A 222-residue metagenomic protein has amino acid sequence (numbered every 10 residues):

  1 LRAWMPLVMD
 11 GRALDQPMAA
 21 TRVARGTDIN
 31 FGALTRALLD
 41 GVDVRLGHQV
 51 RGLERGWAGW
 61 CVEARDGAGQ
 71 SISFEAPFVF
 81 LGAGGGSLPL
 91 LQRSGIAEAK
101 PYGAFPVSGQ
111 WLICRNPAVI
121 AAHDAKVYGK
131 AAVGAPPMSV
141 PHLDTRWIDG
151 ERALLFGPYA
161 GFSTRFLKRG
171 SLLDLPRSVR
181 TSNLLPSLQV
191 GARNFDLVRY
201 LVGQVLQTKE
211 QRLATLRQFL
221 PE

Functional and structural regions predicted by a protein language model:
L1-R45, G52-A58, L175-P186: Flavin (FAD/FMN) cofactor-binding and adjacent substrate-gating region of FAD-dependent oxidoreductase domains
G26-D28, Q49-R51, V79, G84-S87: Short acidic/polar capping segments at secondary-structure boundaries
V44-L46, L155-F156: A structural signal for short, well-ordered beta-strand segments and their strand-loop junctions that often border
L46-Q49, E222: Long, charged, glycine-rich C-terminal linkers/tails
H48-R51, W57-W60, F105, C114: Rossmann-like dinucleotide-binding domain that binds NAD(P)(H)
E54-F74: Conserved beta-strand-loop-beta-strand element in the redox core of flavoprotein oxidoreductases
S73-F74, F78-E222: Active-site substrate-recognition segment that forms the wall of the catalytic cavity or substrate channel
